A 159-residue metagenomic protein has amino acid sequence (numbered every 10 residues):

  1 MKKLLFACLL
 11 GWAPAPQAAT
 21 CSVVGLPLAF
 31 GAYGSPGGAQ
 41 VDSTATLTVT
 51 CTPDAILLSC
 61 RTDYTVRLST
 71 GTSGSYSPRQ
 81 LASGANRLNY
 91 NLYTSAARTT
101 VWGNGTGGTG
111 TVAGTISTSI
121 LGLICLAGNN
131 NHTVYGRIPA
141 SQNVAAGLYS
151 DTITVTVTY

Functional and structural regions predicted by a protein language model:
K3-A13: Sec-dependent N-terminal signal peptides
Q17-L88, S119-Y159: N-terminal small/polar-rich segments of proteins
S35, S95-A97: Residues that form or immediately flank small-molecule/cofactor binding pockets and catalytic motifs
R67-G71, N91-S95, G103-G105: Predominantly extracellular/luminal cell-surface or secreted proteins
R98-C125: Extended, solvent-exposed segments with strong compositional bias
